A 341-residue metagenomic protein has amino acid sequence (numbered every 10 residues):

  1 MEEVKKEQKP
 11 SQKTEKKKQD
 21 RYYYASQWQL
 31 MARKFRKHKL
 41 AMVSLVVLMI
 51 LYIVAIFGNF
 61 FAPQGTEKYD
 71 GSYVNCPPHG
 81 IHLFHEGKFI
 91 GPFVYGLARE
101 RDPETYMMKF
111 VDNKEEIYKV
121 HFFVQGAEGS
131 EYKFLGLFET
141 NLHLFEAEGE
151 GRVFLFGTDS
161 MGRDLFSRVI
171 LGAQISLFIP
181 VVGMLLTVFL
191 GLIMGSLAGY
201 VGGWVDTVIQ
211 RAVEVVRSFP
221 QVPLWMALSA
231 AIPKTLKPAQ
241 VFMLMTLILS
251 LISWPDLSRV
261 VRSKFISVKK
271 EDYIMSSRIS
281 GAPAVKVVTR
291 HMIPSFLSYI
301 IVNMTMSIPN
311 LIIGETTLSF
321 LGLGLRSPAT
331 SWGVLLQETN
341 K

Functional and structural regions predicted by a protein language model:
M1-V188, L192, P328, T339: Gly/Trp-centered helix-boundary motif
T158-K341: Alpha-helical transmembrane segments of integral membrane proteins, especially multi-pass inner/plasma-membrane
